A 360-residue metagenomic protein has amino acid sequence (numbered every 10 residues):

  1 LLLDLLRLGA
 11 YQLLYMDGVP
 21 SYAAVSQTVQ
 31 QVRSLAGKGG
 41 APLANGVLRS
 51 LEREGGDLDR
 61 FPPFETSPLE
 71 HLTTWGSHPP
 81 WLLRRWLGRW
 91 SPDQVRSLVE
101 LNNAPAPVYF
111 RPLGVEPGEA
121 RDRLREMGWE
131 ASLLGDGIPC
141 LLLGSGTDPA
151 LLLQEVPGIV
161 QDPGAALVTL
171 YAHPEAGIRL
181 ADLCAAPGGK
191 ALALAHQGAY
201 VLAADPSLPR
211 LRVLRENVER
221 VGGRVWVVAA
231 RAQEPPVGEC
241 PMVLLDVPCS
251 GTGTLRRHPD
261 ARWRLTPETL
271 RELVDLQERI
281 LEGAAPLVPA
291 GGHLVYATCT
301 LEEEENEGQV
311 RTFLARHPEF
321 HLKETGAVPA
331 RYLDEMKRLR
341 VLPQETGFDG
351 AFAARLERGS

Functional and structural regions predicted by a protein language model:
L1-S360: S-adenosylmethionine
